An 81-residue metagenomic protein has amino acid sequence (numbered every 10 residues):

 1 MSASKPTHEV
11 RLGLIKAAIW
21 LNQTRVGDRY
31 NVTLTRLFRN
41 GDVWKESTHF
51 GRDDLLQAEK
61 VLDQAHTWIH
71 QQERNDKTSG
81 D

Functional and structural regions predicted by a protein language model:
M1-D81: Single-stranded nucleic acid-binding surfaces, predominantly the OB-fold ssDNA-binding core
